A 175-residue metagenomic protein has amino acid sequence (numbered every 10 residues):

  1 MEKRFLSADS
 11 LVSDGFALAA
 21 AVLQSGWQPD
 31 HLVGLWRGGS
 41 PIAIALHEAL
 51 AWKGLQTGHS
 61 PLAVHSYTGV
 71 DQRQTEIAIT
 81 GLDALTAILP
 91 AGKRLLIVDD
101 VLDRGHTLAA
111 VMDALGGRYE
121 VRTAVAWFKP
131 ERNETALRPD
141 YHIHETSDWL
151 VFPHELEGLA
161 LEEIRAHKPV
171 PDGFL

Functional and structural regions predicted by a protein language model:
M1-L175: PRPP-associated nucleotide enzymes
